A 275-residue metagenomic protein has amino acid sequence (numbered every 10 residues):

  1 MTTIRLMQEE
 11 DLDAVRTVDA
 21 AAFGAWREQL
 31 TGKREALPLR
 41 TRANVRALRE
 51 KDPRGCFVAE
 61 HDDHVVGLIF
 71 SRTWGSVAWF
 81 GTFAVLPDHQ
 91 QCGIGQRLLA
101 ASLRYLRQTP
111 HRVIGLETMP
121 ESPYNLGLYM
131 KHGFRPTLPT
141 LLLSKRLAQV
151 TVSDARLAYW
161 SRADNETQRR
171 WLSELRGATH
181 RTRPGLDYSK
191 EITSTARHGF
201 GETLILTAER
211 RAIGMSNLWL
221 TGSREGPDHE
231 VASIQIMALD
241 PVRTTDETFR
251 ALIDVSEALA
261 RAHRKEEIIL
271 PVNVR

Functional and structural regions predicted by a protein language model:
E9-A20, R42, N165-S173: An amphipathic alpha-helix signature
R16-F70, H180-I205: Active-site rim helix/loop that mediates acceptor-substrate recognition in acyltransferases
C56-V58, H64-R72, W79-A84, I205 (+2 more regions): Conserved beta-strand in the GNAT
V65, C92, Q96, R104-R112 (+2 more regions): Conserved active-site alpha-helix within GNAT-family acetyltransferase domains
S76-D88, P227-R243: Conserved acetyl-CoA binding element of GNAT-fold acetyltransferases
F80-G81, L106-E121, A260-N273: Conserved GNAT acetyl-CoA-binding A-motif
T82-V85, Q91-Q108, G127-K131, T244-A258: Conserved acetyl-CoA-binding loop-helix of GNAT-fold acetyltransferases
K131-V231: Amide-forming acyltransferase catalytic core, primarily the GNAT-like/NAT-type and related acyltransferase folds
